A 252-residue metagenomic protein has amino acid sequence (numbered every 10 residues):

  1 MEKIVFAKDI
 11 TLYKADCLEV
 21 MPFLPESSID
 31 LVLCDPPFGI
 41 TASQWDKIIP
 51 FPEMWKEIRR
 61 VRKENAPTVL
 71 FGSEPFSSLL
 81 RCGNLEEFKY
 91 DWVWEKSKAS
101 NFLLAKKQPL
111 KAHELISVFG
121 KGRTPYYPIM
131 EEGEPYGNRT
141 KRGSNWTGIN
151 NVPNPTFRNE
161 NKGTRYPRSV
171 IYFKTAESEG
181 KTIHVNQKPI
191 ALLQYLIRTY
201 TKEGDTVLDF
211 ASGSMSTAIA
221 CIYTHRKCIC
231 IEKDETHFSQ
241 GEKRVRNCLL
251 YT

Functional and structural regions predicted by a protein language model:
E2-F238: Core catalytic lobe of class I
G241: Conserved SAM-binding loop
Y251-T252: Conserved small/polar residues in nucleotide/adenosyl-binding loops
